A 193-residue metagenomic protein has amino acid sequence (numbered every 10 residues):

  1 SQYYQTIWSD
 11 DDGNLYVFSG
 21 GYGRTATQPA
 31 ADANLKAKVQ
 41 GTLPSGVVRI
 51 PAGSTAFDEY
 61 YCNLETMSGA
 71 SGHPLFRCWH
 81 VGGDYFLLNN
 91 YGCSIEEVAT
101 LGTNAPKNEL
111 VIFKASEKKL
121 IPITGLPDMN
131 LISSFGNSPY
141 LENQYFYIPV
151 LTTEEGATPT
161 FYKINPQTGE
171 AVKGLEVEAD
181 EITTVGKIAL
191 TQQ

Functional and structural regions predicted by a protein language model:
S1, A52, F57-S68, K119-D128 (+1 more regions): Beta-propeller fold detector
Q2-I7, M67-G82, M129-Y140, V177-T191: Repeated scaffold domains used in trafficking and secretory/extracellular systems, primarily beta-propellers
D12-N14, G82-Y85, E142-Y145: Short coil/turn segments that connect the beta-strands within blades of beta-propeller domains
V17-G41, L88-A105, L151-E155: Short, conserved, GDST-rich strand-edge loop motifs in beta-rich repeat architectures
A30-T55, G102-K118, P159-E170: Beta-propeller blade signature
G69-S134, K163: C-terminal structural cap/anchor segments
S133-N143, Y147-T158: Acidic, glycine-rich flexible loop segments
G156-T160, N165-Q193: Blade-level signature of beta-propeller repeat domains, shared across WD40, Kelch, NHL, RCC1 and BNR/Asp-box propellers
